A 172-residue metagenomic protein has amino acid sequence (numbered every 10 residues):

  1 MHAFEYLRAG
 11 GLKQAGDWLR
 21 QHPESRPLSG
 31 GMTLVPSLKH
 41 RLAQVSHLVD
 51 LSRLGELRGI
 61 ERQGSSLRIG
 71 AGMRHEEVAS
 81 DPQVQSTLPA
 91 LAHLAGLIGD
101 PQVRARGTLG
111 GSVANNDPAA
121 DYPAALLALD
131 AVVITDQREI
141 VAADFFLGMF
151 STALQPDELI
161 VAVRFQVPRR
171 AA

Functional and structural regions predicted by a protein language model:
M1-A172: C-terminal structural segment of proteins
